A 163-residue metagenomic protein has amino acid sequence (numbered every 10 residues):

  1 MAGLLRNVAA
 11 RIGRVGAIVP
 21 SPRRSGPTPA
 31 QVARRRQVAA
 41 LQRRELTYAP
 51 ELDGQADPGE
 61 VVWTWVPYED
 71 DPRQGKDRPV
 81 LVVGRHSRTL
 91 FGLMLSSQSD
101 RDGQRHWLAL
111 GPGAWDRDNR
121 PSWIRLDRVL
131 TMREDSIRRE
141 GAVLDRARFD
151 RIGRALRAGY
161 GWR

Functional and structural regions predicted by a protein language model:
M1-A33, P112-R163: C-terminal terminal-subdomain/extension
A33-E45: Terminal targeting signals and extreme-terminal segments of soluble enzymes
E45-E51, Y68: Short alpha-helix capping/helix-loop boundary micro-motifs
Y68, S97, R128-L130: Non-catalytic surface loops within mature trypsin-like serine protease
R73-D77, V82-D116: Compact nucleic-acid interaction/catalytic patches
